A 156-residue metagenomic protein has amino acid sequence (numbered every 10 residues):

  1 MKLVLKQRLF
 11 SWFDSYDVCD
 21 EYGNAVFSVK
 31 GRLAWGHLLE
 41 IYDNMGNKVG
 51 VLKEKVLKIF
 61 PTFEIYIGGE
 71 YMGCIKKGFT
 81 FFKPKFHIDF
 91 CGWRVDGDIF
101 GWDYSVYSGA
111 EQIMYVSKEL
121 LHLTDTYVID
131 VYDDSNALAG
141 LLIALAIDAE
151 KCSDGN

Functional and structural regions predicted by a protein language model:
M1-N156: Intrinsically disordered, low-complexity proline/glycine-rich segments
